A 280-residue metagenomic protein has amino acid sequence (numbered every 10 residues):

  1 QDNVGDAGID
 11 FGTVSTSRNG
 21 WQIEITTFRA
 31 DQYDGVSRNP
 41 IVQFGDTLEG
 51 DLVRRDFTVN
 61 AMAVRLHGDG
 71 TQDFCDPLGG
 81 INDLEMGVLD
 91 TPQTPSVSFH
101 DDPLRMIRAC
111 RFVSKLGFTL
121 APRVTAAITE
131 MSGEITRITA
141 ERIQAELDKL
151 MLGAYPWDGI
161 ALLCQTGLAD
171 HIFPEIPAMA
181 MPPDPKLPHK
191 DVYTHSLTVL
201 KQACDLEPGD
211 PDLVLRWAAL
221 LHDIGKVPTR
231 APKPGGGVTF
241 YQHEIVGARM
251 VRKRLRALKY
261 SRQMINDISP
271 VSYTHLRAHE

Functional and structural regions predicted by a protein language model:
Q1-R277: Catalytic cores of the polymerase beta-like nucleotidyltransferase superfamily and closely associated nucleotide
